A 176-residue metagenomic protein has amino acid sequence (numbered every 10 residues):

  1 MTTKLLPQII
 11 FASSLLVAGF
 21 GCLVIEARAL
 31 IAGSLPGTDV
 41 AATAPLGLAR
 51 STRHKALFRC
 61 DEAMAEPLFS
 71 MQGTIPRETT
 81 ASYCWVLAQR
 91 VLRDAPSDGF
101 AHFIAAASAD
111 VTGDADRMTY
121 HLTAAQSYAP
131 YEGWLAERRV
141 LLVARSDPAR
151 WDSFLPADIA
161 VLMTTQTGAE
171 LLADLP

Functional and structural regions predicted by a protein language model:
T2-Q89, P156-P176: N-terminal alpha-helical interaction modules that lie
C84, S97-F100, R117-T119: Generic helix N-cap/helix-start motif at coil->alpha-helix transitions
Q89-L92, A125-Q126: A conserved position within tetratricopeptide repeats
